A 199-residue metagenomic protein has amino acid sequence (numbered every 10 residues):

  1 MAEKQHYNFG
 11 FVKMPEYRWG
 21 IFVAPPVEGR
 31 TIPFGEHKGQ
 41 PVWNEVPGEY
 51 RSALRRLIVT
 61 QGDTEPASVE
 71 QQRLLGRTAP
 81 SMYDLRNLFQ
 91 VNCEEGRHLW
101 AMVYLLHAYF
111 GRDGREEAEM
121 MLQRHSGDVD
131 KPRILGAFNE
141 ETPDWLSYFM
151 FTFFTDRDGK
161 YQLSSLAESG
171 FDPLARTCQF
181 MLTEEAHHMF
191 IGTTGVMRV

Functional and structural regions predicted by a protein language model:
M1-R86, A108-T142, L146: Terminal targeting/low-complexity segments that flank the catalytic cores of oxidoreductases
P15-G39, V91, H98-L105, K160-L163 (+2 more regions): Broad hydrophobic/π-residue packing in well-ordered secondary structure
Q61-V69, V91-L106, H125-D128, F149-K160 (+1 more regions): Alpha-helical transition-metal enzyme core signature, strongest for iron centers
L74-R86, Y109, Y161-F180, T194-V199: Inter-helical turn/loop segments and adjacent helix faces that build the functional surface of alpha-helical bundle
Y109-R112, E141, T152-G170, H188: Mid-sequence acidic-hydrophobic segments that form the walls of catalytic/ligand-binding cavities or oligomerization
